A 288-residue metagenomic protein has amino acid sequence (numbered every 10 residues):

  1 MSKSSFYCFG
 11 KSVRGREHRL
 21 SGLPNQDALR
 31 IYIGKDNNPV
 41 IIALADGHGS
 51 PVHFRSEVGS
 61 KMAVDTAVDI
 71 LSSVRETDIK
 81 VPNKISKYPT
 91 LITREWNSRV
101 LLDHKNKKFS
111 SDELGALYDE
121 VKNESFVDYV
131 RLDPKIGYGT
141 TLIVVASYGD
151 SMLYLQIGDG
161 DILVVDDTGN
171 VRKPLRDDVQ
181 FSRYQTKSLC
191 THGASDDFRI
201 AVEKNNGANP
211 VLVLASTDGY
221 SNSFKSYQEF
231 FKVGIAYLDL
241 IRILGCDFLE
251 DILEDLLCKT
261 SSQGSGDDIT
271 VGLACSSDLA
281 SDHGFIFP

Functional and structural regions predicted by a protein language model:
M1-S72, G160, L189-E203, Q263-G272: N-terminal entry segment of metal-dependent catalytic domains or homologous docking segments
F9-L23, L114-K135, G139, V164-A208 (+2 more regions): PP2C/PPM family metal-dependent serine/threonine protein phosphatase catalytic domain, recognizing the conserved
I33-D36, S147-D150, G158, V165-N170 (+1 more regions): Short acidic-glycine loop/turn motifs at beta-strand connectors
I42-D46, L155-I157, L214-S216: Short hydrophobic beta-strand that contains or immediately precedes a catalytic carboxylate
V52-H53, L153, V164-D166, S223-K225 (+1 more regions): Short helix/loop capping segments that flank catalytic or ligand/cofactor-binding pockets
D65-K108, K232-D255: Helix-loop-helix
I79-L163, F198-G207: Catalytic core of PPM/PP2C metal-dependent serine/threonine phosphatase domains
Y184-P288: C-terminal catalytic subdomain
